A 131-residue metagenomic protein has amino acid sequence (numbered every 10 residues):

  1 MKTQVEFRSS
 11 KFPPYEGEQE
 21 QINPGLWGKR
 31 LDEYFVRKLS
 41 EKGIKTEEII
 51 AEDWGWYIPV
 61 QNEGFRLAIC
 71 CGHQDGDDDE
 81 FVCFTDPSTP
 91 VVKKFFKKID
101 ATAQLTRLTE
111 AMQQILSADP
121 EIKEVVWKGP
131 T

Functional and structural regions predicted by a protein language model:
M1-V36, S40, I44: N-terminal low-complexity, intrinsically disordered segments
N23, I50-E52, K123: Acidic, low-complexity intrinsically disordered regions
G28, G55-Y57, K128: Short linear interaction motif-like sites in intrinsically disordered regions of transcription factors
E33-L67: Short, intrinsically disordered low-complexity segments
V36, K93-F96, P130-T131: A domain-level signal for the structural core that forms small-molecule/cofactor-binding pockets and catalytic centers
W54-L108: Amphipathic protein-protein interaction modules
A101-T131: Intrinsically disordered, low-complexity regulatory regions enriched in serine/threonine/proline and acidic residues
